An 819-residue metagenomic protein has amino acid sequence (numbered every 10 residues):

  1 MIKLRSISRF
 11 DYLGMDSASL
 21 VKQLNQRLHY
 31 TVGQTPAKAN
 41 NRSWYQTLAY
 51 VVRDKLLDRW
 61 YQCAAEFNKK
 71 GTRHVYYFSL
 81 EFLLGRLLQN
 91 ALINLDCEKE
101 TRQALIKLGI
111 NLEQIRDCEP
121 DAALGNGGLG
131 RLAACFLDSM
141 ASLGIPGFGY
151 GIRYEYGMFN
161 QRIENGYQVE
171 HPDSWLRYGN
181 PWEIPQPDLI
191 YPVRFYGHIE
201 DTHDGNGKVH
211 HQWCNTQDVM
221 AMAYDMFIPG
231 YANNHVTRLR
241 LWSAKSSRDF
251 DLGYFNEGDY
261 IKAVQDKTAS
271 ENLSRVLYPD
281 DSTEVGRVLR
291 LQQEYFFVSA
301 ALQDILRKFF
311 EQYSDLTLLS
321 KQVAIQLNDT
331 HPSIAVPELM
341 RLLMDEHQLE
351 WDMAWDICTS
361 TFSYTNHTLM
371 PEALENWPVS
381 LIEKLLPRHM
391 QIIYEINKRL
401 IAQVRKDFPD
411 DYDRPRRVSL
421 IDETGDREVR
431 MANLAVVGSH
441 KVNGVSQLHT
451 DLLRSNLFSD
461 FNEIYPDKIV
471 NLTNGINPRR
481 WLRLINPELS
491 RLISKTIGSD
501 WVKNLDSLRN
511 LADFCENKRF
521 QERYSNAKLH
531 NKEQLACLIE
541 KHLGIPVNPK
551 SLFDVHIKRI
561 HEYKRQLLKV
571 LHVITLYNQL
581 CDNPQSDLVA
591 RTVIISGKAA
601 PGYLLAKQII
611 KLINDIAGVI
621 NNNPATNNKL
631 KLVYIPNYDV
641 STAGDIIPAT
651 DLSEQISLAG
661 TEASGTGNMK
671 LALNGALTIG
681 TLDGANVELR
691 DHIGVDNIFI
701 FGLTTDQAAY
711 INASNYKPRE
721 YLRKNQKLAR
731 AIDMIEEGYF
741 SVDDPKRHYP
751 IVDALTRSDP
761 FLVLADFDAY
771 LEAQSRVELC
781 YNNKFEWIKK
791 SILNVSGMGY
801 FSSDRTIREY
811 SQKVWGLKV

Functional and structural regions predicted by a protein language model:
M1-V819: A conserved ligand/cofactor-binding region detector
